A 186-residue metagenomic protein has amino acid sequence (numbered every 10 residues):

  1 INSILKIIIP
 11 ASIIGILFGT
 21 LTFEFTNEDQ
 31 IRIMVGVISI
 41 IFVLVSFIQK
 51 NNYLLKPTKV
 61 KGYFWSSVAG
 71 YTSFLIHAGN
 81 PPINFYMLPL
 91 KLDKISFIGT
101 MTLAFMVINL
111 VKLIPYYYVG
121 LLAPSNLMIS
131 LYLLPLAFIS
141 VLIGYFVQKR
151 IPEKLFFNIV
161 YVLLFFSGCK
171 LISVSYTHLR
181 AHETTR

Functional and structural regions predicted by a protein language model:
I1-E28, L110-E153: Selective hydrophobic functional segments
I4-A11, P57-S66, I159-Y161: Cytoplasmic-side transmembrane-helix entry/capping segments in multi-pass membrane proteins
G19, V43-S46, S73, K112 (+2 more regions): Structural signal for membrane-spanning alpha-helices in multi-pass inner-membrane proteins, emphasizing helix cores
E24, M34-K59, Y145-F146, G168-Y176: Transmembrane helix exit motif
N52-M101: Selected transmembrane alpha-helices and immediately adjacent juxtamembrane segments of polytopic inner-membrane
H178-R186: Single conserved hydrophobic/aromatic residue that forms the stacking wall/gate of nucleotide- or nucleobase-binding
